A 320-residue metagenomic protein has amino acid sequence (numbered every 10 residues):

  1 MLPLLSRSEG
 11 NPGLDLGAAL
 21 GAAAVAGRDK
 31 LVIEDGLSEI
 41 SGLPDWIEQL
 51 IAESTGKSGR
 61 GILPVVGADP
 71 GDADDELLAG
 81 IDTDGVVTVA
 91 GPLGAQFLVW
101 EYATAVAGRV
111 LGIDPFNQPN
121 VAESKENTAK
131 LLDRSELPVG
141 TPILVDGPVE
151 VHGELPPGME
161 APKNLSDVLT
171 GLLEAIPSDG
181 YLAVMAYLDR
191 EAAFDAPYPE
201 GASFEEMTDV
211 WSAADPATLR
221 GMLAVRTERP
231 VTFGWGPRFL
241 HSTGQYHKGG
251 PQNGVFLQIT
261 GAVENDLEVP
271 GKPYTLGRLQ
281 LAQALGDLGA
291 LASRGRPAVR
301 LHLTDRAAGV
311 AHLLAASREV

Functional and structural regions predicted by a protein language model:
M1-A217, G221: Active-site phosphate/pyrophosphate-binding segments
L63-G71, F233-T243: Short connector loops at secondary-structure junctions
L77-V86, D114, N120, L257-G277: Extended, charge-rich low-complexity interaction segments
S124, G236, L257: Hydrophobic, well-ordered secondary-structure elements that form the walls of internal hydrophobic environments
A183-H241, K248, N265-Q283, L288-G289: Extended C-terminal subregions enriched in glycine
P251-Q252: Active-site loop ensemble at the mouth of alpha/beta enzyme cores that anchors a bound cofactor
L257-D266, L276, Q280-V299, R318-V320: C-terminal accessory domains/tails appended to large, multi-domain proteins
H302: IQ-motif-like calmodulin-binding regions
